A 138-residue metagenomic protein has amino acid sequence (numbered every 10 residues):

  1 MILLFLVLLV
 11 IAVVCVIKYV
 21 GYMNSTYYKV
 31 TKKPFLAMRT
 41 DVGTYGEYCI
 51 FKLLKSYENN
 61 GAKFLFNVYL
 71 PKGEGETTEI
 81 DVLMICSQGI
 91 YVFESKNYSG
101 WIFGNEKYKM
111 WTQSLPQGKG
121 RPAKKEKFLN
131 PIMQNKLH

Functional and structural regions predicted by a protein language model:
M1-I80, M84-H138: Intrinsically disordered, low-complexity Ser/Thr/Pro/Gly-rich regulatory segments
